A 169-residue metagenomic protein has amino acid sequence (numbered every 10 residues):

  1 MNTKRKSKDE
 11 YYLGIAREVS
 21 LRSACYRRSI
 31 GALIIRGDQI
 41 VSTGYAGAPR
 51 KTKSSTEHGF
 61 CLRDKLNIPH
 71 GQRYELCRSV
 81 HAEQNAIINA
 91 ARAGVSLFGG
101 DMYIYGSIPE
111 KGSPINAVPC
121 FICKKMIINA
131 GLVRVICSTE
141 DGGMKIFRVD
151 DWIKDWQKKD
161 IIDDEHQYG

Functional and structural regions predicted by a protein language model:
T3-I30: Short, basic/aromatic recognition patches
K4-S7, G14, S42-G169: Zn2+-dependent cytidine deaminase-like catalytic core
R28-L33, V41-Y45: Short beta-strand segments
A32-G37, S138: Short hydrophobic alpha-helical segments used for membrane anchoring or interfacial signaling
